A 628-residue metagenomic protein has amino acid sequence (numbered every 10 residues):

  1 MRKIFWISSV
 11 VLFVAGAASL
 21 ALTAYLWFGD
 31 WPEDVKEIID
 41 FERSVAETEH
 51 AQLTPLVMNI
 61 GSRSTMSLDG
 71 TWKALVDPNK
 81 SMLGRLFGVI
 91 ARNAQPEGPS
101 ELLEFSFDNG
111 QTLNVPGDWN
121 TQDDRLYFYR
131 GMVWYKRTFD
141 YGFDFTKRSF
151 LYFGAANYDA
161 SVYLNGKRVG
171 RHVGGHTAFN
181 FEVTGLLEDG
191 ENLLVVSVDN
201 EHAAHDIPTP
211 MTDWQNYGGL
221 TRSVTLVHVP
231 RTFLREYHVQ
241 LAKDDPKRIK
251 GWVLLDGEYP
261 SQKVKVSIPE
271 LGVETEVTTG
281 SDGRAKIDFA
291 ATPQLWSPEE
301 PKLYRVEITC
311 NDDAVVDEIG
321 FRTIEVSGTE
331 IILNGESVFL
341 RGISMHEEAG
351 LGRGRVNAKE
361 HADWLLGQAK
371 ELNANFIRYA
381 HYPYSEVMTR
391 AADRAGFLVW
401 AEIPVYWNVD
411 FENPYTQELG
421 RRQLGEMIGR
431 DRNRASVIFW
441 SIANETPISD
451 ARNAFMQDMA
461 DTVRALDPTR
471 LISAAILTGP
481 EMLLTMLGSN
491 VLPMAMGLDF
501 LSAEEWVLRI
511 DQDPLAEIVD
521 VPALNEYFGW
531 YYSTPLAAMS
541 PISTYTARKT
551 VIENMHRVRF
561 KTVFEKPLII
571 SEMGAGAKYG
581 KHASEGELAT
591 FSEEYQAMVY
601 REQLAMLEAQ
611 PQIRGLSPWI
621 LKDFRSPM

Functional and structural regions predicted by a protein language model:
R2-D30: N-terminal type II signal-anchor transmembrane helix that functions as the membrane-insertion/stop-transfer segment
L20-N120, V195-S197, A203: Accessory carbohydrate-binding/adhesion or oligomerization-edge regions at the termini of glycan-active proteins
R43, T54, M58, L75-P78 (+4 more regions): Accessory beta-strand-rich segments of carbohydrate-active enzymes
S62, Q215, L295-P298, Q368 (+3 more regions): A general structural signal for stabilizing positions within well-ordered secondary structure
N114-L164, G170-R171, V227-Q240, W252 (+8 more regions): Active-site-adjacent substrate/metal-binding segments within catalytic domains of carbohydrate-active enzymes
E188-E191, D256-S327: Extended acidic/polar, glycine-enriched regions that form or flank non-catalytic beta-rich accessory modules
K243-V253: Contiguous beta-strand segments within globular domains
L366, F376-M628: Substrate-binding/catalytic cleft of secreted carbohydrate-active enzymes, primarily glycoside hydrolases
